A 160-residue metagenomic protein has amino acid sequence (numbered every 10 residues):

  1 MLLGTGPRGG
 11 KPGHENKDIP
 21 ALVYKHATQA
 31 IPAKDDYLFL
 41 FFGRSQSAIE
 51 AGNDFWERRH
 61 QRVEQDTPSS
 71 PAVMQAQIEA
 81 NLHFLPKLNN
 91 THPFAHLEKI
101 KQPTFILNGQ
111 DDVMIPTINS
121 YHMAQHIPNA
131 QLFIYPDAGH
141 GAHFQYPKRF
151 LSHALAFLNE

Functional and structural regions predicted by a protein language model:
M1, F105-L107, F133: Conserved hydrophobic packing residues within short motifs/helices of P-loop NTPase cores of ABC-family ATPases
M1-P32: Flexible "cap/lid" loop of the alpha/beta hydrolase fold
G4-G6, Q110, P136: Nucleotide-sugar donor-binding loop of glycosyltransferases
A21-L22, D36-A95: Alpha/beta-hydrolase
L85-L88, D111-I115: Acidic catalytic loop of the alpha/beta-hydrolase fold
P93, Q102, P116-Q125: Short alpha-helix in the alpha/beta-hydrolase fold that links the catalytic acid
I100, I106-N108, D112: Short beta-strand/loop motif that positions the catalytic acidic residue of the alpha/beta-hydrolase fold
I127-E160: Catalytic active-site module of serine/aspartate enzymes centered on a nucleophile-bearing elbow/loop
